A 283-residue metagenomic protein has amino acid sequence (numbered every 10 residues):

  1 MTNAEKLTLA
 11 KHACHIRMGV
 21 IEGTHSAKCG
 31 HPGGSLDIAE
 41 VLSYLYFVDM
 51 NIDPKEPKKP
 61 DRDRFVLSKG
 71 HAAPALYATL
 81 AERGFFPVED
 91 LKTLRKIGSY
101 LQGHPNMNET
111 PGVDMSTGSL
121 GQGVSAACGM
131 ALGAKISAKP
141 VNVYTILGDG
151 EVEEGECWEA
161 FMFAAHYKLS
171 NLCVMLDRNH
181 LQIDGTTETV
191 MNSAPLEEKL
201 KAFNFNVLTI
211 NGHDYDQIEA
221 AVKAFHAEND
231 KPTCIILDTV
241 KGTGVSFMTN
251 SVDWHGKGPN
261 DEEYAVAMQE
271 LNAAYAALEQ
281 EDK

Functional and structural regions predicted by a protein language model:
M1-I16: N-terminal hydrophobic or amphipathic helices/low-complexity stretches enriched in small/hydrophobic/Pro/Gly
A13-C29, D177-N179: N-terminal capping segment at the start of a domain
V20-G23, S35-H166: Cofactor-binding active-site loop characterized by glycine-rich and histidine/acidic residues
D63-F65, V141-T145, L172, K231-T239: Generic beta-sheet signal
H71-A72, L76, N179-H180, D214 (+1 more regions): Glycine-rich beta-alpha junction loops
Y77-T79, N106, E156-W158, D184-E188 (+2 more regions): Short acidic, glycine/serine/threonine-rich loops at helix termini
G112, S116-S119, V124-A227: Thiamine diphosphate
Y215-K283: Glycine/aspartate-rich loop-and-adjacent alpha/beta segment that forms the canonical ThDP
